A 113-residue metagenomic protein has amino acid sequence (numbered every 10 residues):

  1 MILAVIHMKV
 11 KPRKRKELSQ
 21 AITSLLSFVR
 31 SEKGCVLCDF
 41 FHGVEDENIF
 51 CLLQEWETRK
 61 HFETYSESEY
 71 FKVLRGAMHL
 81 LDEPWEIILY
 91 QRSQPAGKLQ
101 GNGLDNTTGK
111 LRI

Functional and structural regions predicted by a protein language model:
I2-M8, D39-S66: Short, well-ordered beta-strand segments in beta-rich or mixed alpha/beta enzyme and ligand-binding folds
K9-E17: Short, surface-exposed ligand-recognition loops at beta-strand->loop->(often short) alpha-helix junctions that present
R13, E47, E69, Q94-P95: Short alpha-helical
R15, L26-R30, F40: A generic structured-segment signal
S24, S31-L37, E55-I88: An amphipathic, aromatic/His-enriched active-site/gating alpha helix that lines ligand/cofactor pockets
D39-D46, R75-I113: Glycine-rich beta-strand-turn "strand-cap" elements at beta-sheet edges
